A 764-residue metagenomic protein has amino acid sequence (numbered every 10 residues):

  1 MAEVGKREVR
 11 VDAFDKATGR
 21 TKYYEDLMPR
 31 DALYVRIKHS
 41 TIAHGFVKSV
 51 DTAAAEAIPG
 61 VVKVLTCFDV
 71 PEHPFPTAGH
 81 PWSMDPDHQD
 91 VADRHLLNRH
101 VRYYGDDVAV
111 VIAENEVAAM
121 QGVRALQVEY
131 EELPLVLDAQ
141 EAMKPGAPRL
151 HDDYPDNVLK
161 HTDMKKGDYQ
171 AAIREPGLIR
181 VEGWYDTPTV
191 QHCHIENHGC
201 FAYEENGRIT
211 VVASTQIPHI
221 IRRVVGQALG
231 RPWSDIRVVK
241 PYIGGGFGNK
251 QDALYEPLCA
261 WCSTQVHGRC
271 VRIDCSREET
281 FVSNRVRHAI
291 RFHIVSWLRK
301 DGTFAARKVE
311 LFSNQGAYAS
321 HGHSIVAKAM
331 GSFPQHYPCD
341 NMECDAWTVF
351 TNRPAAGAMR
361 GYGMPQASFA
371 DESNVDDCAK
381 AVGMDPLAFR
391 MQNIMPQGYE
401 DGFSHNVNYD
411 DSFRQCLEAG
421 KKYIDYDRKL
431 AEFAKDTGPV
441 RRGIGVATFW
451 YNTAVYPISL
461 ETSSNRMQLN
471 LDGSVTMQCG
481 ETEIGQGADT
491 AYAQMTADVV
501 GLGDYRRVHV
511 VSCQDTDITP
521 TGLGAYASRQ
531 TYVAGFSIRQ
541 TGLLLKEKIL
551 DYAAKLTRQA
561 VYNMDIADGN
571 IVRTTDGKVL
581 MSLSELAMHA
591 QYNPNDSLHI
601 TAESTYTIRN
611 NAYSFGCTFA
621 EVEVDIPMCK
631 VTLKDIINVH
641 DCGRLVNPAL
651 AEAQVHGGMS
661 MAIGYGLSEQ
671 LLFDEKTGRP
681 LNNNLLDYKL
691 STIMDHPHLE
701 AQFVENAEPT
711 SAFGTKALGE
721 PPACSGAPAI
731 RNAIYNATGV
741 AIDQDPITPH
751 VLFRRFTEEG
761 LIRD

Functional and structural regions predicted by a protein language model:
M1-P155: Flexible, low-hydrophobicity surface segments
K6, D12-T18, D85-H88, D156-C200 (+5 more regions): Glycine-rich loop/linker segments at domain edges
C67-F68, A228-D235, T264-V271, K300 (+3 more regions): C-terminal catalytic domains of large/alpha subunits in multi-subunit enzymes
P74-G79, G122-A125, R222-V224, F247-A253 (+12 more regions): Short acidic, glycine/serine/threonine-rich loops at helix termini
R99-H100, P232-K240, Q265-S276, T280: Conserved catalytic cysteine-centered active-site region of acyl-thioester-dependent Claisen-condensing enzymes
G105-D107, V239-Y242, R277-S283, K435 (+4 more regions): Cysteine-centered functional microenvironments
G146-L229, N393-S474, L681-I693, E700-Q702: Helix-loop-helix junctions that connect adjacent transmembrane helices in secondary transporters/permeases, recognized
G246-G268, R272-D274, A488-T496: Thiamine diphosphate
